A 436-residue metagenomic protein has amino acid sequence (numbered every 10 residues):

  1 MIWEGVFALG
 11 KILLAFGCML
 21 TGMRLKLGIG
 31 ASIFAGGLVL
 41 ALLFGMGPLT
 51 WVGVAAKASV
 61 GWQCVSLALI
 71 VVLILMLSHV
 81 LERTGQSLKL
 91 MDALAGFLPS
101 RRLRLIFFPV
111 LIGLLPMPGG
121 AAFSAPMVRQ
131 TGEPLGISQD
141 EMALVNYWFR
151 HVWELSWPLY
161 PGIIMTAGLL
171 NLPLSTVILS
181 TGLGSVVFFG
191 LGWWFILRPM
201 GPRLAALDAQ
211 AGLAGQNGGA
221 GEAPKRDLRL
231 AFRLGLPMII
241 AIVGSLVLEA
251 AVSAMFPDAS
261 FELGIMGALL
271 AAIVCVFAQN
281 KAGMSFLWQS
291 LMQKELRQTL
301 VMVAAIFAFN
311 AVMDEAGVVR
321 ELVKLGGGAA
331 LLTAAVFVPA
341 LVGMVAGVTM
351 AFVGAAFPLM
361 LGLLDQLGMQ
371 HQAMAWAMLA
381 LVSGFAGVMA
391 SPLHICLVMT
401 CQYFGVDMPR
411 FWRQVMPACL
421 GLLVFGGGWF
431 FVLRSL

Functional and structural regions predicted by a protein language model:
M1-V60, C64-S66, L197-V318, F431-L436: Hydrophobic transmembrane alpha-helices of multi-pass small-molecule transporters
G5-G10, V60-L67, A93-I106, L135-M142 (+3 more regions): Membrane-interfacial loop-to-helix junctions in multi-pass transporters
K26-G28, V65-L67, S78-G85, G113-P126 (+4 more regions): Short helix-coil transition sites and intra-membrane helix breaks within transmembrane domains of multi-pass
Q63-V71, T176-F189, M255-L269, A334 (+1 more regions): Alpha-helical transmembrane segments
I70-L73, A95-M127, G328-L367, A380 (+1 more regions): Hydrophobic alpha-helical transmembrane segments of multi-pass integral membrane proteins, predominantly secondary
K89, G120-G132, Y160-L170, A351-D365 (+1 more regions): Re-entrant/interfacial helical elements at transmembrane boundaries that shape and gate the permeation pathway
S100-G113, G136-L155, S180, V186 (+2 more regions): Alpha-helical transmembrane segments of multi-pass membrane proteins
L135-P237, C396-W429, L433: Membrane-core helix-loop-helix motifs of multi-pass transport proteins
